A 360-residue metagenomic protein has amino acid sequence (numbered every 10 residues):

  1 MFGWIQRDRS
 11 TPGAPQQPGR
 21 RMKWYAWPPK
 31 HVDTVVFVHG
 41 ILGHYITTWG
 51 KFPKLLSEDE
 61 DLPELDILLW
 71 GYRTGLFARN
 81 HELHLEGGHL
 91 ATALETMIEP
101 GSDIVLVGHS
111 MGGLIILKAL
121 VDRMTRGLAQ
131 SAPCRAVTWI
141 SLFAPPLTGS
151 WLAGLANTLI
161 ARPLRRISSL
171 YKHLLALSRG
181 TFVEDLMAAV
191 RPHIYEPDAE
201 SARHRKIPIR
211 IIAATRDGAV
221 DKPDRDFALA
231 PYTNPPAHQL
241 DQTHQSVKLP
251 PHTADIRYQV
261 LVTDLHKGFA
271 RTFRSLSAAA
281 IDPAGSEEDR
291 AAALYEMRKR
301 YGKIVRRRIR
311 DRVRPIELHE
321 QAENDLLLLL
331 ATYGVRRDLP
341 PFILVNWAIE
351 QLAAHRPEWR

Functional and structural regions predicted by a protein language model:
M1-D8: Polybasic, Ser/Thr-rich amphipathic helices
F2, H31-I104: Active-site catalytic motif of lipid deacylating hydrolases and related acyltransferases
P18-V32: Short beta-strand-to-loop junctions in surface cap/lid or active-site-entrance loops
P28-K30, D59-D61, Q130-A136, E200-R205: Short, conserved loop/helix-junction motifs that constitute active-site signature segments in enzyme catalytic cores
F37-H39, L69-G71, G108, L142-F143 (+1 more regions): Short beta-strand segments
H39-G40, F77, H84-I194, P357: Serine-dependent carboxylesterase/thioesterase catalytic core of lipase-like alpha/beta-hydrolase/SGNH enzymes
I41-G43, D66, L76, E196-Q351 (+1 more regions): C-terminal catalytic-base region of ester-bond hydrolases, centering on the histidine of the charge-relay
T48-W49, N80-E82, G149-N157, A161 (+2 more regions): Short aromatic-enriched loop/helix-cap "lid" or pocket-rim segments at secondary-structure transitions that line
